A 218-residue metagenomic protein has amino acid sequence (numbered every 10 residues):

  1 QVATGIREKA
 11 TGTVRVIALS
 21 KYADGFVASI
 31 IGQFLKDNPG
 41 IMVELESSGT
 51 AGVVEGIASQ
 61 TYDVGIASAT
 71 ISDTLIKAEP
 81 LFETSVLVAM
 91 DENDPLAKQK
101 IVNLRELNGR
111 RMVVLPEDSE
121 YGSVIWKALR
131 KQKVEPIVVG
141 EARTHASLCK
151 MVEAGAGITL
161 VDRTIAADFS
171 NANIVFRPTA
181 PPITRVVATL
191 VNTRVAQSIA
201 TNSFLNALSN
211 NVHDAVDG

Functional and structural regions predicted by a protein language model:
Q1-E8, N210-H213: Alpha-helical "hinge/linker" immediately C-terminal to small N-terminal DNA-binding modules
T11-T74, A142-T144: Central regulatory/effector-binding core of bacterial HTH transcription factors
T13-I17, G65, A89, V113 (+2 more regions): Short, well-ordered beta-strand segments
F26, R177-D217: A late-sequence structural motif
G49-V54, A58-T61, A67-S68, D118-V175: Hydrophobic hinge/microswitch elements
D73-V86, M90-M112, I199: Flexible hinge/capping segments at coil-to-helix
T74-P80, T84-S85, Q99-K100, A146-R194: Beta-alpha-beta core module
A97, R111-Q132, Q197-N206, V212-G218: Secondary-structure junction motif
